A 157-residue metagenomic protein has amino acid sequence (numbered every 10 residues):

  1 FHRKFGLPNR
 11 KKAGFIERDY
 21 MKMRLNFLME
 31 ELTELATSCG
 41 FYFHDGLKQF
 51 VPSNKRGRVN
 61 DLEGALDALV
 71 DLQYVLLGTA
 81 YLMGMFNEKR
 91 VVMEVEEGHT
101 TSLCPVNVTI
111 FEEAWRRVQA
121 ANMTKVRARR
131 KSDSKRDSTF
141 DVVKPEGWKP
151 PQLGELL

Functional and structural regions predicted by a protein language model:
F1-L69, Q73-L157: Flexible "arm" and connector segments at domain edges
